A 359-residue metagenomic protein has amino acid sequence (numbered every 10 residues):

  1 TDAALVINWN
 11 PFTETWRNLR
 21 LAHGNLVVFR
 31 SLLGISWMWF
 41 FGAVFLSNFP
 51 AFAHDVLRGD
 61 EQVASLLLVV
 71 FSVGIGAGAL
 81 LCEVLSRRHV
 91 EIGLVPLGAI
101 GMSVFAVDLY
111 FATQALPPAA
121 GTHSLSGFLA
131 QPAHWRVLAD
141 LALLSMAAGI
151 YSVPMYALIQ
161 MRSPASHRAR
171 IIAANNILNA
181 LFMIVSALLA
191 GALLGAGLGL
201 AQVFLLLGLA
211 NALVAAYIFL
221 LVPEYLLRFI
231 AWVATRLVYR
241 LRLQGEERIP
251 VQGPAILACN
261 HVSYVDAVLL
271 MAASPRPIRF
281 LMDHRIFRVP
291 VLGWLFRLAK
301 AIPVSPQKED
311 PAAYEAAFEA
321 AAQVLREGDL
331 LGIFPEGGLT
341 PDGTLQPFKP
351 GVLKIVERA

Functional and structural regions predicted by a protein language model:
T1, D55-V56, V84-R87, M183-F204: Transmembrane alpha-helix termini and helix-breaking/packing motifs in multi-pass membrane transporters
D2-G34, V56, G121-A130: Juxtamembrane intracellular "pre-TM" segments in multi-pass secondary transporters
R20-A77, V95, A99-S103, G149-I150 (+1 more regions): A single, central transmembrane helix in multi-pass transporters
E61-Q62, I92, A165-N175: Loop-to-transmembrane helix entry/capping segments in MFS-fold secondary transporters and related SLC/MFSD carriers
V84-V104, G199-L200: Cytoplasmic membrane-interface "Motif A"-like loop-to-helix N-cap segments of 12-TM Major Facilitator Superfamily
I100-A130: C-terminal ends and interior cores of transmembrane alpha-helices in multi-pass membrane transporters/permeases
I150-S163: Intracellular juxtamembrane helix-capping segments at the cytosolic ends of symmetry-related transmembrane helices
R240-A359: Soluble catalytic domains of membrane acyltransferases
